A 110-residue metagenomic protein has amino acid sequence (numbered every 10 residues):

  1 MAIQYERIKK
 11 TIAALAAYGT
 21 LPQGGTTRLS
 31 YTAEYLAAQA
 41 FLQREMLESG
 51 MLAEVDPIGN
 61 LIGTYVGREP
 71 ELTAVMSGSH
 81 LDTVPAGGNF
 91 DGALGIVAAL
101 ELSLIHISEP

Functional and structural regions predicted by a protein language model:
A2-T32: N-terminal capping segment at the start of a domain
Q4-T11, E34, A38-L42, T73 (+1 more regions): General structural feature for long, well-ordered alpha-helical segments within catalytic domains of soluble enzymes
T20-V66: A non-catalytic alpha/beta surface segment that caps or lines the substrate-entry region of metallo-dependent hydrolase
S49, L61-D91: Catalytic-core environment of secreted peptidases
D56-I58, M76, S108: Beta-strand segments within the central parallel beta-sheet cores of soluble alpha/beta enzyme folds
A93-E101: Short amphipathic alpha-helical face segments that pack within enzyme cores and frequently flank/anchor catalytic
S103-P110: Residue-level detector of conserved catalytic or cofactor/ligand-binding positions in enzyme active sites
